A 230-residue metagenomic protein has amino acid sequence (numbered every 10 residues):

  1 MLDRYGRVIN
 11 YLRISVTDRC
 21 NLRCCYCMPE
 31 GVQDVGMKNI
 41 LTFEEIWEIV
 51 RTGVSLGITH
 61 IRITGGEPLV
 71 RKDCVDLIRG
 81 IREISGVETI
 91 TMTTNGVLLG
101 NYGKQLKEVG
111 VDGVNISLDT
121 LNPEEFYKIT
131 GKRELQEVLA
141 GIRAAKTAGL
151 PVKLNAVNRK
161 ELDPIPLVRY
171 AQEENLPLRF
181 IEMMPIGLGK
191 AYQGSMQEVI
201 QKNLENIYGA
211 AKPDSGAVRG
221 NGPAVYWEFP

Functional and structural regions predicted by a protein language model:
R4, A144, A217-R219: Short secondary-structure boundary/capping segments
R4-F43: Canonical Radical SAM [4Fe-4S] cluster-binding loop centered on the CxxxCxxC motif and its immediate flanking residues
I14, R79, K202: Active-site phosphate/pyrophosphate- and oxyanion-stabilizing loops and adjacent acidic/basic residues in soluble
V16, V35, E67-R71, R159-L162 (+1 more regions): Short, small-residue-enriched loops and turns at beta-alpha junctions that line or gate enzyme active sites
G31-D34, L121-P123, M183-I186: A short, flexible beta-alpha/helix-coil linker loop
I40-I63, V70-P177: Radical SAM/AdoMet-radical enzyme domain recognition
I165, Y170-E173, P177-P230: A C-terminal junction/extension of Radical SAM enzymes
